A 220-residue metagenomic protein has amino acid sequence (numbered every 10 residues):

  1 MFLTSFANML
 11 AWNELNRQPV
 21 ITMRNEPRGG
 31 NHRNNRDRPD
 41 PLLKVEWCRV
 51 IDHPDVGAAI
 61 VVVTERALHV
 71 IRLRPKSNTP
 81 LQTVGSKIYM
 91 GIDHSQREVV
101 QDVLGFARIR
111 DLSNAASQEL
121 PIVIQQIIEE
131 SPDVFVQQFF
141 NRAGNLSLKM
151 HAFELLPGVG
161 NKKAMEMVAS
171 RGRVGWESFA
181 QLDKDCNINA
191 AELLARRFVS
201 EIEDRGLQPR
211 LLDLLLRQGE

Functional and structural regions predicted by a protein language model:
F2-I128: Structure-specific DNA junction-binding interface
L3-F6, W12, I127-L155, M165 (+1 more regions): C-terminal extensions
G160-N161: Small-residue hinge/turn detector
